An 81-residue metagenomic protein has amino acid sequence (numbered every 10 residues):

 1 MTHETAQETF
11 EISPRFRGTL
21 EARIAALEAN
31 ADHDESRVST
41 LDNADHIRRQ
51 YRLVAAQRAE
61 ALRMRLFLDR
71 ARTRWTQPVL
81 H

Functional and structural regions predicted by a protein language model:
T2-E28: Short, charge/polar-rich alpha-helical segments
T2-I12, L66-H81: Short, charged, intrinsically disordered terminal tails
E21, Y51, V79-L80: Intrinsically disordered, low-complexity regulatory segments enriched in acidic/serine/proline/glutamine/glycine
A26-A29, H33-T76: Short, charge-rich amphipathic interface segments used for partner binding and complex assembly
